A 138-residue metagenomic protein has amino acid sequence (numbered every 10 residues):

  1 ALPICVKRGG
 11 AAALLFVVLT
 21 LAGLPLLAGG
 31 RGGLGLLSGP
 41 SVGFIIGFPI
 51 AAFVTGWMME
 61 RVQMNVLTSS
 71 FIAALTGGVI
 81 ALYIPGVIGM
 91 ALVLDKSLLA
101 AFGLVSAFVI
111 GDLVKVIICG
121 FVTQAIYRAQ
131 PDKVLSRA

Functional and structural regions predicted by a protein language model:
G9-A13, L36, I45, S70-F71 (+1 more regions): Alpha-helical transmembrane segments and their helix-entry boundary regions
A11-L19, A73-T76: Central hydrophobic cores of alpha-helical transmembrane segments in multi-pass integral membrane proteins
A12-F16, L24, A51, T55 (+2 more regions): Alpha-helical transmembrane segments and their lipid-water interface positions in multi-pass membrane proteins
V17-A51: Interfacial aromatic-anchored transmembrane helix boundaries in multi-pass membrane proteins
G43-L75: Internal catalytic-core helix/loop-beta-alpha segment that presents or stabilizes conserved functional determinants
V62-R137: Membrane-embedded alpha-helical hairpins and interfacial helices in multi-pass inner-membrane proteins
